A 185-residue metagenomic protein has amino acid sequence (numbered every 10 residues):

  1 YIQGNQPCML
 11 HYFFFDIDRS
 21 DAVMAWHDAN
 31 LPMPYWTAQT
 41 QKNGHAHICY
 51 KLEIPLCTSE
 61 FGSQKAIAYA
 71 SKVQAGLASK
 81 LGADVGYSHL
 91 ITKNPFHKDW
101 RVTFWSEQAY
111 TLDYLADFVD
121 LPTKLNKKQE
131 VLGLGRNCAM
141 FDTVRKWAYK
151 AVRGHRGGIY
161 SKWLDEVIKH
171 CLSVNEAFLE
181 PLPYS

Functional and structural regions predicted by a protein language model:
Y1-A46, L52-A68: Signature for HUH/AEP ssDNA processing cores
H11, H27, H45-H47, H89 (+3 more regions): Histidine (H) residue identity feature
W26-L31, V73-V85, V167, V174-F178: Hydrophobic, Leu/Ile/Phe/Ala-enriched alpha-helical segments that form helix-helix packing faces
E53-L56, A109-S185: Modules that initiate DNA replication and primer synthesis
K65-R145: Catalytic "initiation/cleavage/transfer" segments centered on a nucleophilic residue and adjacent nucleic-acid-engaging
